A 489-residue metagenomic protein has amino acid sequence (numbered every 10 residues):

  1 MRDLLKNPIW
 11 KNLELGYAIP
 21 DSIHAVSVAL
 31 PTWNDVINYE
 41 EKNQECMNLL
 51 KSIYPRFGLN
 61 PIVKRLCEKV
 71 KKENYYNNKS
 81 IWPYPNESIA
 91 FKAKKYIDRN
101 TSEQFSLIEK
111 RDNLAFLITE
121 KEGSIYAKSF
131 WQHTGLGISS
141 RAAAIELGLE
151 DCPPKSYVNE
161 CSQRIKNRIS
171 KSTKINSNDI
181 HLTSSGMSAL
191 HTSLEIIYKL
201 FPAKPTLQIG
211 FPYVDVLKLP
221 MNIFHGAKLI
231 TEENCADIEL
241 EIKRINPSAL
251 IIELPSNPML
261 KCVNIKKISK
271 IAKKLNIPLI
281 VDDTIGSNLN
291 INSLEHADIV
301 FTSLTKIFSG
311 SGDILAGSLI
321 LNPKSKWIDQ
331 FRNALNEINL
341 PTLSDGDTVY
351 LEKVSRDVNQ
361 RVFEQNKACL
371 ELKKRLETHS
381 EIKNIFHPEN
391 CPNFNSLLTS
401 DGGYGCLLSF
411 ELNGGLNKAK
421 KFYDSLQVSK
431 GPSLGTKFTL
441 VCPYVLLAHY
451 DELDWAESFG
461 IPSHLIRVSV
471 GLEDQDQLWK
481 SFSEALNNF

Functional and structural regions predicted by a protein language model:
M1-S188, I196, I209-N222: Conserved N-terminal alpha-helix of the aminotransferase class I/II PLP-enzyme fold
I9, N176-T378, T399: Conserved PLP-enzyme active-site core in the AAT-like
G16, P20, P31-V36, E40 (+2 more regions): Active-site C-terminal subdomain of aminotransferase-like
K79-Y84, F116-L117, L319, G405-E411 (+1 more regions): Short cationic amphipathic helices and targeting signals
E195-I197, F394-D401, W455-G460: Short, flexible, solvent-exposed loop/turn segments with mixed acidic/basic and small polar residues
A249, P278, I299, N384 (+2 more regions): Structural preference for beta-strand elements that scaffold enzyme active sites
P255, T284-G286, N390, N413 (+1 more regions): Active-site beta-loop-alpha junctions enriched in small/polar residues
L426-F489: C-terminal active-site/capping subdomain that shapes the small-molecule cofactor and substrate pocket of enzyme
